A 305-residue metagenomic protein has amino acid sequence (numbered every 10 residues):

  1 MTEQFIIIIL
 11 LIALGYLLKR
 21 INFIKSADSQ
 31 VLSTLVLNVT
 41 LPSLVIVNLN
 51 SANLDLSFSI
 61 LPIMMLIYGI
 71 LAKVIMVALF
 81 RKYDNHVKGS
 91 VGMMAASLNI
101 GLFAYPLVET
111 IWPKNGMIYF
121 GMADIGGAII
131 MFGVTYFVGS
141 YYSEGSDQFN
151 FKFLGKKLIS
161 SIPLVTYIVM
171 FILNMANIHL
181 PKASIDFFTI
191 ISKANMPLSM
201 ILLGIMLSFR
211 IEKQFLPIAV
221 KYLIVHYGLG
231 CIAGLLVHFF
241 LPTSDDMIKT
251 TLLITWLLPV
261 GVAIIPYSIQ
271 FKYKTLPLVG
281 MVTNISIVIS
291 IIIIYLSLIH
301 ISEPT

Functional and structural regions predicted by a protein language model:
M1-S302: Alpha-helical transmembrane segments of multi-pass small-molecule/ion transporters
